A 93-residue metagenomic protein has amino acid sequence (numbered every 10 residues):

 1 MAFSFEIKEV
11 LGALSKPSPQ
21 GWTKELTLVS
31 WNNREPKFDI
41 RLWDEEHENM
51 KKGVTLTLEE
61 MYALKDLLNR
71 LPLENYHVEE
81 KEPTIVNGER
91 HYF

Functional and structural regions predicted by a protein language model:
M1-F93: Positively charged, low-complexity terminal tracts and the immediately adjacent first secondary-structure elements
